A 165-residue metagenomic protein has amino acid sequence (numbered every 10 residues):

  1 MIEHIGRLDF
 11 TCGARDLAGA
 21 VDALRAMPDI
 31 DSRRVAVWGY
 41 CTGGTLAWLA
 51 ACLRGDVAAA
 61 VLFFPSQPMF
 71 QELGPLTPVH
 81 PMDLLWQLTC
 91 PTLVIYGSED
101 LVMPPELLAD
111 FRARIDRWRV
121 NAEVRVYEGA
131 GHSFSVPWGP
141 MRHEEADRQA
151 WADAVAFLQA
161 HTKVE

Functional and structural regions predicted by a protein language model:
M1-E165: N-terminal cap/leader regions of alpha/beta-hydrolase-fold enzymes, predominantly small-molecule hydrolases
